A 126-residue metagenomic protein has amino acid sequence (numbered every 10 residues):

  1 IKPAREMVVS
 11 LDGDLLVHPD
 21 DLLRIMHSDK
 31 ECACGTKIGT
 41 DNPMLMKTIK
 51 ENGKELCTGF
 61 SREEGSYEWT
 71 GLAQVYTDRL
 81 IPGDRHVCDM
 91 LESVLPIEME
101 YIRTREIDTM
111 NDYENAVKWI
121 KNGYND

Functional and structural regions predicted by a protein language model:
I1-R5: Short, conserved alpha-helix that lines the donor NDP-sugar binding/gating region of sugar-transfer enzymes
E6, R24-H27, K118: Replace "anionic and nucleotidyl ligands
E6-L16: Short beta-strand-to-loop acidic/aromatic patch adjacent to the donor-nucleotide binding site
D12, L23, I107: Conserved residues at beta->alpha junctions
L15-H18, R105-E106: Alpha-helix N-cap/loop-to-helix initiation residues
V17-S93, I97-E100: Conserved core of the sugar-phosphate nucleotidyltransferase
L80, R85-D126: Terminal amphipathic alpha-helical/low-complexity segments used for targeting or macromolecular assembly
